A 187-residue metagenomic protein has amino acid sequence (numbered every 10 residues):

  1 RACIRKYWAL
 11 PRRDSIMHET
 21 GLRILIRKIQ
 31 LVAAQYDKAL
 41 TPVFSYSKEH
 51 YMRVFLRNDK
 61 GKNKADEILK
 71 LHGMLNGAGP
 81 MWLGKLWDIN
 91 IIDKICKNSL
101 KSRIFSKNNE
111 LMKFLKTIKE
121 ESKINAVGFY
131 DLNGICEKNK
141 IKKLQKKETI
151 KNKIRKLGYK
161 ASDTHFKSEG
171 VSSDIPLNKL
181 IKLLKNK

Functional and structural regions predicted by a protein language model:
R1-K187: SAM-dependent transferase fold signal centered on methyltransferase-like domains, encompassing both Class I
